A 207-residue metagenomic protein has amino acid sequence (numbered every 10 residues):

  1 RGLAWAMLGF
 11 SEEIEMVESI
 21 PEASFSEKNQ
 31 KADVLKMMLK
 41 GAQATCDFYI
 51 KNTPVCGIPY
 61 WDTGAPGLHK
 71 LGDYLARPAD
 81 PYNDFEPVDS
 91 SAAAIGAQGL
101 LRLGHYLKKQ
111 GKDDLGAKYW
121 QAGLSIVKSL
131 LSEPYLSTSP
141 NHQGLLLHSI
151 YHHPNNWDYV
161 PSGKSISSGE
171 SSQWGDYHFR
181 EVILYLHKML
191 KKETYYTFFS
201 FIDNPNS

Functional and structural regions predicted by a protein language model:
R1-S207: Glycan-recognition and catalytic cores of secretory/periplasmic carbohydrate-active enzymes
